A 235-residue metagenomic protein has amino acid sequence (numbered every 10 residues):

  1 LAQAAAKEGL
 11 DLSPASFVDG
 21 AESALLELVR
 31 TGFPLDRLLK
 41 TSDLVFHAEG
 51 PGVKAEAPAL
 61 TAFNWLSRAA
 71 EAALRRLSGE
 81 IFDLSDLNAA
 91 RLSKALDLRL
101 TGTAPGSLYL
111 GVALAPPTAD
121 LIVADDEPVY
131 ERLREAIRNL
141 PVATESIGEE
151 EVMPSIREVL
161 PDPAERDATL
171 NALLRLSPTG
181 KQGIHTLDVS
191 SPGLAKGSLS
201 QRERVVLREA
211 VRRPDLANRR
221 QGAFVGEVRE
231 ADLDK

Functional and structural regions predicted by a protein language model:
L1-Q201: Protein-protein interaction interfaces in oligomeric scaffolds, predominantly long amphipathic alpha-helices
G32-P34, A195, R212-L216, G226: Short, flexible coil/linker segments at or flanking structured domains
K181-G183, A231-D234: A short, compositionally biased
Q201-Q221: Short boundary/loop segments of OB/S1/cold-shock single-stranded nucleic-acid-binding domains
N218-L233: Structural detector for short beta-strands of small beta-barrel domains
